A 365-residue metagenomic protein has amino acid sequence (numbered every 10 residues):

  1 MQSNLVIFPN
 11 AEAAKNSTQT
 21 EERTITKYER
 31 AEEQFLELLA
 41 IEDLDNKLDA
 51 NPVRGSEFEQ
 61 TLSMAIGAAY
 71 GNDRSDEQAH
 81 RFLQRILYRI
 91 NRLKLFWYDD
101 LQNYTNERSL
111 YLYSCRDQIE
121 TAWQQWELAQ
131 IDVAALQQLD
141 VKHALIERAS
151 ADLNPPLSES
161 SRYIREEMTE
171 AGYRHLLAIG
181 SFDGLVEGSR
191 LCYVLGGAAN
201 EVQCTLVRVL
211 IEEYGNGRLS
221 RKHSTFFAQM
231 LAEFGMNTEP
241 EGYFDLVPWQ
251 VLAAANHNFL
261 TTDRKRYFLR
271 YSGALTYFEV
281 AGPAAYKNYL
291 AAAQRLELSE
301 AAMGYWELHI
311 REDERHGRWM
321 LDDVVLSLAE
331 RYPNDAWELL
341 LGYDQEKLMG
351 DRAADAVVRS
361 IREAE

Functional and structural regions predicted by a protein language model:
Q2-E365: Non-heme di-metal
